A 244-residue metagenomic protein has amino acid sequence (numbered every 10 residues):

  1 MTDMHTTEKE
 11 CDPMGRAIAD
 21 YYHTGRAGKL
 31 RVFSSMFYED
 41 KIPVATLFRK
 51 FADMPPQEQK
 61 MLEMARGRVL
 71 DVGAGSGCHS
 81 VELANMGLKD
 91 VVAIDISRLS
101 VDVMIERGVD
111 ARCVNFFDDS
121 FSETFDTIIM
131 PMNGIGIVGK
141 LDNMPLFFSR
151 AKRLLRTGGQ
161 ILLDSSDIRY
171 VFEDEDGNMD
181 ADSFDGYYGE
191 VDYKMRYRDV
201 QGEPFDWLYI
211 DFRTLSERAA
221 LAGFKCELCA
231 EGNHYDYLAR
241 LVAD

Functional and structural regions predicted by a protein language model:
M1-R31: N-terminal auxiliary segments of SAM/dcSAM-dependent transferases
D20, R156-S216: SAM-dependent methyltransferase
R49-R68: Conserved alpha-helix/loop element of class I SAM-dependent methyltransferases that forms part of the SAM/SAH-binding
G67-G75: Conserved class I S-adenosyl-L-methionine
S97: Conserved SAM/SAH-binding beta-strand->alpha-helix loop
G108-D118: Conserved SAM-binding strand-loop segment of SAM-dependent methyltransferases
F125-P145: A short SAM/SAH-binding and catalytic strip from SAM-dependent methyltransferases
P145-T157: A short glycine-rich, Lys/Arg-flanked "PGG" loop and its adjoining helix->strand segment in the class I
